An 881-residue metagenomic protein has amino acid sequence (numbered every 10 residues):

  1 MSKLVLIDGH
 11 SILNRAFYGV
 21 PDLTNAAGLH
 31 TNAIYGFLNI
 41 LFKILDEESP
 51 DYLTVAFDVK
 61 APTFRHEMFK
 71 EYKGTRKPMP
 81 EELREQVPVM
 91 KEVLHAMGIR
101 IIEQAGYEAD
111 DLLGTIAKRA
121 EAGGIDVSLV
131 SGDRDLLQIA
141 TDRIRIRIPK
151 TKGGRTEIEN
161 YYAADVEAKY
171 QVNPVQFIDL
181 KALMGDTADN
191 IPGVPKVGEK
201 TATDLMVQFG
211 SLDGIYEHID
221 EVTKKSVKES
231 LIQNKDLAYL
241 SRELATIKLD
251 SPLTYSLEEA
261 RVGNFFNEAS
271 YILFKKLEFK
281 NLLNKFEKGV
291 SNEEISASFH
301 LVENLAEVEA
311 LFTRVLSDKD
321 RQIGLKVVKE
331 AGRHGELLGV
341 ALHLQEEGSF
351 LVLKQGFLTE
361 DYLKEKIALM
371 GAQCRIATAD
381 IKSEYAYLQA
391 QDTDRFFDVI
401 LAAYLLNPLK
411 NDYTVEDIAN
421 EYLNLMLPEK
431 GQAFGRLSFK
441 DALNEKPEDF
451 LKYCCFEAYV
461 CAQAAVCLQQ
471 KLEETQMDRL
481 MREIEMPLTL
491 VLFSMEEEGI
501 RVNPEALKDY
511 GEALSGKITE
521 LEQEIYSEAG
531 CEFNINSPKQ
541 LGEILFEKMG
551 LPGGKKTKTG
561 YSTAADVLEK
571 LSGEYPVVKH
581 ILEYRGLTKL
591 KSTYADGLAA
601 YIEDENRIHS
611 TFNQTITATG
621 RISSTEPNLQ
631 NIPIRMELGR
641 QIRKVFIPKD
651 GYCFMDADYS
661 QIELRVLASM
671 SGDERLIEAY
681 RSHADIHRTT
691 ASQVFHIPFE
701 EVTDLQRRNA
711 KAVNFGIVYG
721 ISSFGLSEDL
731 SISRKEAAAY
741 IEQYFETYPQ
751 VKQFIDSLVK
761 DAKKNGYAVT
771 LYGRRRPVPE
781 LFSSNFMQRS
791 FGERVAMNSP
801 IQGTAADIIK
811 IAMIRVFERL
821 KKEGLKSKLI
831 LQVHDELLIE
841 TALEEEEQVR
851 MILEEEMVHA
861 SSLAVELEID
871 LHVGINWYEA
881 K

Functional and structural regions predicted by a protein language model:
S2, P21-N25, G74-D250, N420: Extended two-metal-dependent nuclease catalytic cores across DNA- and RNA-processing enzymes
L4-V5, G9, R15-T54, K70-E71 (+5 more regions): Conserved RNase H-like, two-metal-ion catalytic cores of nucleic-acid enzymes
L6-I7, L129-S131, G324-K326, F396-F397 (+2 more regions): Short hydrophobic beta-strand that contains or immediately precedes a catalytic carboxylate
R100, G153-K181, G335-E473, A691-S692: Active-site-proximal helix-loop-helix substrate-binding element of RNase H-like nuclease domains
N234-G356, A372-A377, I381, F434-R635 (+7 more regions): Conserved "right-hand" nucleotidyltransferase catalytic core of DNA-directed polymerases
A341-E346, L406, Y413-K430, Y453 (+2 more regions): Function-dense linear segments that define catalytic or interfacial modules in macromolecule-processing proteins
L443, E497, H609, Q614-T617 (+3 more regions): Conserved catalytic core of nucleic-acid polymerases
G516-Q523, S527-K579, E746-R794, N798 (+2 more regions): C-terminal polymerase-core module
